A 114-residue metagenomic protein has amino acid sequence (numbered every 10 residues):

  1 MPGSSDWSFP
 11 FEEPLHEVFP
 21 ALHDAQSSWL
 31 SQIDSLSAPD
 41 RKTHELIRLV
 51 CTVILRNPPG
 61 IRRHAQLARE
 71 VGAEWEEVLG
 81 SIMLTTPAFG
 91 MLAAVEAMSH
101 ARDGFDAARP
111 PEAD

Functional and structural regions predicted by a protein language model:
M1-T43, R69-E70, E96-D114: Acidic, glycine/proline-rich low-complexity segments that act as flexible tails and inter-domain linkers
D24-W29, E45, P59-R63, L79: A generic alpha-helix surface/boundary motif
S37, I54-P58, G72, F89-L92: Residues at alpha-helix boundaries and short interhelical turns
H44-P58: Amphipathic, charged-and-aliphatic alpha-helical interface segments that function as noncatalytic docking
R48-C51, L67, G80, S99: Hydrophobic side chains within alpha-helical segments
L55-M83: Mid-chain, well-packed structural core segment of small domains
L79-G104: C-terminal structural segments of small proteins and small subunits
